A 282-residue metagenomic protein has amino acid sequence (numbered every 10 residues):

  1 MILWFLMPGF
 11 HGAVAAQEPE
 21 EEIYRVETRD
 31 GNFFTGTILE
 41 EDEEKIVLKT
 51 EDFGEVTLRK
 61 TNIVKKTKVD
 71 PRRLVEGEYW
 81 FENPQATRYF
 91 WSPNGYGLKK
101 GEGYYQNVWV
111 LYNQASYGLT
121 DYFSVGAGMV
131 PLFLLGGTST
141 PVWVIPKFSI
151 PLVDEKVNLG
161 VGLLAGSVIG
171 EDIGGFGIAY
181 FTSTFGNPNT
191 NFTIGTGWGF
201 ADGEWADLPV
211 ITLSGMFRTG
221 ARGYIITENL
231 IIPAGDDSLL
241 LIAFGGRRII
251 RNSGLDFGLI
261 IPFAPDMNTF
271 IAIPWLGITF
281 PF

Functional and structural regions predicted by a protein language model:
M1-G9: Bacterial N-terminal signal peptides
V14-Q114: Compositionally biased alpha-helical segments
K99, N107-N113, T138-V144, E155 (+5 more regions): Residues that define the transmembrane beta-barrel architecture of outer-membrane proteins
E102, N113-S116, Y122-A127, L152-L159 (+3 more regions): Repeated loop/turn-to-beta-strand initiation elements of outer-membrane beta-barrel proteins
W109-Y112, M129-L135, I150, L163-I169 (+6 more regions): Transmembrane beta-strands of outer-membrane beta-barrel pores
T138-W198: Gram-negative (and chloroplast) outer-membrane scaffold detector with strong preference for beta-barrel transmembrane
V144-K147, R247-I249, T269-F282: Outer-membrane beta-barrel "beta-signal"
D172-P233: Detector for outer-membrane/organellar transmembrane beta-barrel domains, recognizing the amphipathic beta-strand
